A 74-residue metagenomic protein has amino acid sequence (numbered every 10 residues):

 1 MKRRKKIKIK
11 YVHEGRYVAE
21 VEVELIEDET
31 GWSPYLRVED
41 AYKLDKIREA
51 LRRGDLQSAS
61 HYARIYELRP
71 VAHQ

Functional and structural regions predicted by a protein language model:
M1-R52, L56-Q74: C-terminal-biased regions
